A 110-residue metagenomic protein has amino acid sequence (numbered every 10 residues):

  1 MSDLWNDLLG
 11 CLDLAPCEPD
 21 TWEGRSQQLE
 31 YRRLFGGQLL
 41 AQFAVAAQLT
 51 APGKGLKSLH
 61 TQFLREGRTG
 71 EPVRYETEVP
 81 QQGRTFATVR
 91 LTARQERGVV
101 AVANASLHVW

Functional and structural regions predicted by a protein language model:
M1-W110: Terminal targeting signals and extreme-terminal segments of soluble enzymes
